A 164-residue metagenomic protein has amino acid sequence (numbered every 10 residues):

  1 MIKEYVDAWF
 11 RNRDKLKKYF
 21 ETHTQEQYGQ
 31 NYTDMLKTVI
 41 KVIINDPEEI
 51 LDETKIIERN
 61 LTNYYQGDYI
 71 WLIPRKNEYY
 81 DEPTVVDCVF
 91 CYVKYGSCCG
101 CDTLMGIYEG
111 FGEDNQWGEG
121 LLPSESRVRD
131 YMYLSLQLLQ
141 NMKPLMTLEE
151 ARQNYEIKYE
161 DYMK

Functional and structural regions predicted by a protein language model:
M1-N63, D102-K164: N-terminal domain-onset segments
T38-K94: Amphipathic, interaction-prone secondary-structure segments
C88-E109: Acidic, aromatic-enriched beta-alpha/helix-loop junctions
